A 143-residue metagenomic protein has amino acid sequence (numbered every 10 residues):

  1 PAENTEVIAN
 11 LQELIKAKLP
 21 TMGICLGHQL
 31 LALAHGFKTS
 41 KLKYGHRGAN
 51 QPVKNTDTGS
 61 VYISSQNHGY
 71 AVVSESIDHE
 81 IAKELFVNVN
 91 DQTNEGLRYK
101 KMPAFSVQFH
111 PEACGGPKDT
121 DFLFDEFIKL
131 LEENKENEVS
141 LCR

Functional and structural regions predicted by a protein language model:
P1-I63, A71-S74, P117-E126, L130: Cysteine-nucleophile active-site neighborhood
M22, S40, S65, L85 (+1 more regions): Hydrophobic/aromatic beta-strand patches that form the interior of the parallel beta-sheet core in alpha/beta enzyme
C25, H68, H110: Active-site glycine-centered loops adjacent to acidic/histidine catalytic or metal-binding residues that shape
K38, L42, A49, K83 (+2 more regions): Glycine-rich, flexible loop/turn motifs
Y44, N55, V89, Y99 (+1 more regions): Active-site donor-binding loop signature of nucleotide-sugar glycosyltransferases
S60-K101, V139: Catalytic beta-strand/loop cores that center a nucleophilic Ser/Cys/Thr and support acyl-enzyme chemistry
G96-V139: A glycine-centered loop/beta-turn motif at secondary-structure junctions
C142: His/Asp/Glu-rich metal-coordinating catalytic cores of metallo-dependent phosphodiesterases/hydrolases acting on
